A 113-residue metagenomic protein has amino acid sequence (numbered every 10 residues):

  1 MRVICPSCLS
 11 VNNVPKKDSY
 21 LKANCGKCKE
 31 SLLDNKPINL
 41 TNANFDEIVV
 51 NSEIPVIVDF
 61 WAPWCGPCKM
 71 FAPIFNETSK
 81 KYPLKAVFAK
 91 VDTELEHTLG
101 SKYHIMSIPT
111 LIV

Functional and structural regions predicted by a protein language model:
V3-I4, F75, P109-V113: A short, hydrophobic beta-strand/beta-hairpin element that forms part of a small beta-sheet core
C5-C8, C25-C28: Short cysteine-rich clusters marking metal-coordination/redox-active sites
N12, S31-L32, A72: Cys/His-rich microdomains that often coordinate metals
V14-A23: Short linker/helix segments within small regulatory modules
S19, L99-I108, I112: Thiol/disulfide oxidoreductase modules built on the thioredoxin-like
I38-V56: A short beta-strand-turn-helix
L40, F60, F71-S79, P83-H97 (+1 more regions): Thiol-based oxidoreductase modules, predominantly thioredoxin-like and allied folds used for disulfide exchange
E53, F60-W64, S107: Short pre-active-site segment immediately N-terminal to redox-active cysteine/selenocysteine motifs in thiol-based
